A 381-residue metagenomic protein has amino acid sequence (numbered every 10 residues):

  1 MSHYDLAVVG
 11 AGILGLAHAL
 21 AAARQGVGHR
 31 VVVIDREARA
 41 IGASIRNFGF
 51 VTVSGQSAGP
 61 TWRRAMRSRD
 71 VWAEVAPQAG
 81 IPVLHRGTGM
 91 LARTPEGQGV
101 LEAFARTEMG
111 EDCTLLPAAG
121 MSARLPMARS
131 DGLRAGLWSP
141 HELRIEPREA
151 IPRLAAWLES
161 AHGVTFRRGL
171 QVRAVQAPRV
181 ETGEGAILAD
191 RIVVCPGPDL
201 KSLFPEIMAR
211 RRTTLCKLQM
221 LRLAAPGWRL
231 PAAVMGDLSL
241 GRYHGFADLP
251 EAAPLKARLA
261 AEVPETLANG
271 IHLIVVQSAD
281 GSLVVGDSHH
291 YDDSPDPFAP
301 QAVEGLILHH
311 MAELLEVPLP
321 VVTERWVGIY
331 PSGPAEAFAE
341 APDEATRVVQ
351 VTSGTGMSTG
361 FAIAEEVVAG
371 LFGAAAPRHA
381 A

Functional and structural regions predicted by a protein language model:
M1-L14, V32: Beta1/beta-strand and adjacent pyrophosphate-binding region of the FAD-binding site in flavoprotein oxidoreductases
A7-V9, V180, I187-D199, A364: Short hydrophobic core segments
A23-I45: Glycine-rich FAD pyrophosphate-binding loop
R24, G49-V51, P82-V83, P198-P320: Active-site substrate-recognition segment that forms the wall of the catalytic cavity or substrate channel
F48-R124: Dinucleotide-binding Rossmann-like beta1-alpha1 core, especially the glycine-rich loop that anchors the ADP
W62-M66, L91-V100, L137-A156, F298-V303 (+1 more regions): Short beta-strand to alpha-helix junction loop
G136-P178, G183-R191: Helical element adjacent to the flavin cofactor pocket in flavoenzyme catalytic cores
G270-H272, S278-V284, H290-A381: C-terminal catalytic lobe of FAD-dependent flavoproteins
